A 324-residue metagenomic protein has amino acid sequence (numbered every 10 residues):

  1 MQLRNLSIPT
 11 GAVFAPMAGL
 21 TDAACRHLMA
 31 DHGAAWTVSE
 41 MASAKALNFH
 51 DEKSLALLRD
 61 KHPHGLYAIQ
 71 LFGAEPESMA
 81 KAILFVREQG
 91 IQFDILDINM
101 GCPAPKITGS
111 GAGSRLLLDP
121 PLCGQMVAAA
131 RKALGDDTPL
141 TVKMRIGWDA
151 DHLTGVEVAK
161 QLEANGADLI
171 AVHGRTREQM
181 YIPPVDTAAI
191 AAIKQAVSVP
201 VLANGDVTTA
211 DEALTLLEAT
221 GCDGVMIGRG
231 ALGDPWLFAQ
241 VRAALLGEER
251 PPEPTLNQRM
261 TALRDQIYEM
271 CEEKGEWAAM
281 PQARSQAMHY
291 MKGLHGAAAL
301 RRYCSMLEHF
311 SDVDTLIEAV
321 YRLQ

Functional and structural regions predicted by a protein language model:
M1, I8-V13, A18, A24 (+5 more regions): Alpha/beta catalytic cores of nucleotide-metabolism and tRNA/nucleoside-modifying enzymes
M1-R4, M17-Q89, F93: Glycine-rich, positively charged N-terminal anion/phosphate-binding segment
Q2-V13, L47-L66, C102-G111, A130 (+1 more regions): N-terminal small/glycine-rich loop or linker at the start of catalytic domains across soluble metabolic enzymes
T10-L20, Y67-M79, L116, V142-G155: Active-site mouth loops of central-metabolism enzymes
A12-P16, T37-S39, Y67-L71, D94-I98 (+4 more regions): Hydrophobic faces of well-ordered beta-strands that scaffold small-molecule active sites in alpha/beta enzyme cores
M17-G19, A42-A44, F72-A74, G101-P103 (+4 more regions): Active-site beta-loop-alpha junctions enriched in small/polar residues
L28-A30, E52-S54, L84-F85, S110-S114 (+4 more regions): Short, glycine/charged-enriched secondary-structure capping and boundary segments
K81-A112, P120-V199: Alpha/beta enzyme core
